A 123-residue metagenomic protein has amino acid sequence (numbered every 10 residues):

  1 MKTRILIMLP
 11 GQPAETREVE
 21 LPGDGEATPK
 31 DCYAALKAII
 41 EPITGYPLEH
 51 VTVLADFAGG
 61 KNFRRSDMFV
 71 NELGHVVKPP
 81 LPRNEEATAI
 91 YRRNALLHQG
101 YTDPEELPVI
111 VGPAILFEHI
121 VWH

Functional and structural regions predicted by a protein language model:
M1-H123: Short beta-rich binding modules
